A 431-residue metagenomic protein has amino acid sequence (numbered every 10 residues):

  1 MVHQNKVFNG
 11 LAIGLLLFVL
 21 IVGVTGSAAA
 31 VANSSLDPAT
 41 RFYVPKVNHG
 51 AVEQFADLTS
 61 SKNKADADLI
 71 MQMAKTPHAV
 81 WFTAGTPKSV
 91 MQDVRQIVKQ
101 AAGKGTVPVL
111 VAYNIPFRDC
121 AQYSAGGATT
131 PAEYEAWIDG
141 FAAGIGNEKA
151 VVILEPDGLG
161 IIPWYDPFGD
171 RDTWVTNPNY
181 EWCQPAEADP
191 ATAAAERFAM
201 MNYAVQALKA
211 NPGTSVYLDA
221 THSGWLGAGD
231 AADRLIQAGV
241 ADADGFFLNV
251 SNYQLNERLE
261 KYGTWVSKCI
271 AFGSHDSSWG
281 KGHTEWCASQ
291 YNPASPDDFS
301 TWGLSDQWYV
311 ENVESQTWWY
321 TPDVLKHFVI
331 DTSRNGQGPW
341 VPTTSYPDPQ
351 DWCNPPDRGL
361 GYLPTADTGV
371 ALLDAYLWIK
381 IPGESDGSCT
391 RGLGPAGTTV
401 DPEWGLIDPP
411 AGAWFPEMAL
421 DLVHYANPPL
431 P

Functional and structural regions predicted by a protein language model:
V2-I13: Bacterial N-terminal signal peptides that target proteins for export
A12-G23: Bacterial N-terminal signal peptides
V24-N33: Sec-dependent signal peptide cleavage junction
L36-G144, E148, K380-P429: N-terminal carbohydrate-binding/catalytic regions of secreted carbohydrate-active enzymes
R41-V44, A79-T83, V107-A112, A150-E155 (+6 more regions): Structural recognition of the beta-strand scaffold that forms the well-ordered cores of secreted hydrolase catalytic
V47, Q54-L69, L226-G397: Surface-exposed substrate-engagement region within the catalytic domains of secreted or surface-exposed extracellular
H78-G85, S124-A128, W182-A193, Y217-G224 (+3 more regions): Surface-exposed cleft-lining segments at the edges of enzyme active sites
K99-D219, D230-D244: Substrate-binding cleft of extracellular glycoside hydrolase catalytic domains
